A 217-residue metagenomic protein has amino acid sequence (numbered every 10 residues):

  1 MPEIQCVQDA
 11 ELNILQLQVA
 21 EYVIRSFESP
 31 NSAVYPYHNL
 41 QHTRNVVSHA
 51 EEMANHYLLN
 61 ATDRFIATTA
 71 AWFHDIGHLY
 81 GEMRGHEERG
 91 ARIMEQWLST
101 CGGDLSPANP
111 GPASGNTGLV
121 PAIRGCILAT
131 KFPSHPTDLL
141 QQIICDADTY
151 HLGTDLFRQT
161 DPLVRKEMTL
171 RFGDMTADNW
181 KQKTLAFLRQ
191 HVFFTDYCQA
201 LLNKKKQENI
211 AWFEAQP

Functional and structural regions predicted by a protein language model:
P2-C6, N31-R44, S48-A61, F65 (+2 more regions): Divalent metal-dependent phosphate-bond-processing catalytic cores, especially two-metal-ion Mg2+/Mn2+ enzymes that act
V7-S29, H42: Short alpha-helical hairpin
I24, V47-E51, E95: Amphipathic, well-packed alpha-helical segments that form the structural scaffold of globular domains
F27-N31, A54, D75-Y80, L98 (+2 more regions): Short amphipathic alpha-helical interaction patches enriched in hydrophobic/aromatic residues with interspersed Lys/Arg
V46, R64-Y80, H86, G90 (+1 more regions): His-Asp-centered metal-binding catalytic motifs of divalent-metal-dependent phosphohydrolases/nucleases
L59-I66, G102-A129, L140: Acidic/histidine metal-binding catalytic segments
E82-I93, W97, Q141: Alpha-helical ligand/cofactor-binding cores
